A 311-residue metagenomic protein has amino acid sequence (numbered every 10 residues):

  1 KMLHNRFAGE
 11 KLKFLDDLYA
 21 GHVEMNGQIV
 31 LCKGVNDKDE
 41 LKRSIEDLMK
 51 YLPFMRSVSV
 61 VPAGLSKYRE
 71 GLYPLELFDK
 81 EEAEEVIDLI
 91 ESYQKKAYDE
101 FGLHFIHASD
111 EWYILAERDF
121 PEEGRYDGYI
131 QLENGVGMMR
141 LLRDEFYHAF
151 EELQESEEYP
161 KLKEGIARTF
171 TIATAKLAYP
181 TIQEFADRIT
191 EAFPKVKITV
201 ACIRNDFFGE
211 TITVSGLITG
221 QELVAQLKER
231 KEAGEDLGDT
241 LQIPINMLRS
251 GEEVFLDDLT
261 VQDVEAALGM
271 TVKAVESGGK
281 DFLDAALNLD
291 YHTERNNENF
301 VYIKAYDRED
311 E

Functional and structural regions predicted by a protein language model:
K1, F101-D127: Active-site-facing alpha/beta catalytic cores
K1-A8, D16: Hydrophobic, small-residue-rich alpha-helical packing segments that form membrane-like cores
K1-L3, D39-L41, R69-P74, R118-P121: Short acidic, glycine/serine/threonine-rich loops at helix termini
R6-G9, K42-R43, L256-V261: Charged helix-capping and loop-helix junction motifs
K13-L72, E81-E111: Conserved C-terminal portion of the radical SAM core fold that forms the substrate/S-adenosylmethionine-binding
S44, Y73-F78, E82, P121-G124 (+1 more regions): Short secondary-structure boundary/capping segments
L65-R69, W112-E117, G209-I212: Short, conserved secondary-structure transition motifs
E117-E311: Radical SAM enzyme core and accessory elements
